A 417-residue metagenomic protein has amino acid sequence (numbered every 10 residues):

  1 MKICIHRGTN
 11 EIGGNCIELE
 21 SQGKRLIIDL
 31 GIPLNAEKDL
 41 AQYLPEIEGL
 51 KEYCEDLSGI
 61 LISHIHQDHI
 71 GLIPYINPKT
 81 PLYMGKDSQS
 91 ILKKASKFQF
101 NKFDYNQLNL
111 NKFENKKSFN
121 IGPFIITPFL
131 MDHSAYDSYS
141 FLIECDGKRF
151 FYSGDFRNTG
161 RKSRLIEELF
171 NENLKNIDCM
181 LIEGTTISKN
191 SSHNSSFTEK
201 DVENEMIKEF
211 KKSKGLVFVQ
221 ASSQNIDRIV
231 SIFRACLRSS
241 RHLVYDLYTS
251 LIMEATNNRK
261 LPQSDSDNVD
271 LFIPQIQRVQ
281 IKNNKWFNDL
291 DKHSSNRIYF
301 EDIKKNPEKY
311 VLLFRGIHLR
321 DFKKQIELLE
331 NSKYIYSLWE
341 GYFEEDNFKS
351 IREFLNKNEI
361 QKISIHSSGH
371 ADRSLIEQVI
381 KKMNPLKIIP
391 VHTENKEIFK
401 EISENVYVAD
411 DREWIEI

Functional and structural regions predicted by a protein language model:
M1-L61, Q67-D227, S231-R238, H242-D246 (+1 more regions): His/Asp/Glu-rich metal-coordinating catalytic cores of metallo-dependent phosphodiesterases/hydrolases acting on
E11, R234, R238, R278-I417: C-terminal regulatory/interaction regions
G31-I32, T185-S188, Y248-N258, H366-L375: Short connector loops at secondary-structure junctions
I32-P33, D87-Q89, F156-R157, L247-S250 (+3 more regions): Short, acidic/turn-prone active-site loops that include or flank metal/cofactor- and phosphate-binding residues
A36, S88-K93, S250-A255, Y342-D346 (+1 more regions): Short, charged/polar "capping" segments at the starts of alpha-helices and the immediately preceding loops
K94-K102, A255-S264, N347-N356, F399-E404: Short, aromatic/basic amphipathic alpha-helical patches
N109-N115, L271-Q275, Y407-A409: Short acidic-hydrophobic, aromatic-tinged amphipathic segments that line or gate anion-handling sites
S192-N331, V391: Hard-cation-handling environments
